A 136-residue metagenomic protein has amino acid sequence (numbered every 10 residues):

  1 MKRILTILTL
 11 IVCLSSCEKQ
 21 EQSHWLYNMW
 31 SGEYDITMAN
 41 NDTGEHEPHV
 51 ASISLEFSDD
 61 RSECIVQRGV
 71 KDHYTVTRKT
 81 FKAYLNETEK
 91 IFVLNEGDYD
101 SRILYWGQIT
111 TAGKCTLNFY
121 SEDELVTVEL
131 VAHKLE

Functional and structural regions predicted by a protein language model:
I4-L14: Sec-dependent N-terminal signal peptides
C17-E33: N-terminal helix-cap/turn-to-beta initiation motif at the start of protein domains
G32-A39, S62-G69, N118: Generic short beta-strand segments
D42-E87: N-terminal glycine/threonine-rich, aromatic-flanked beta-hairpin/loop signature
I65-G69, I91-G97, T116-E122: Short beta-strand segments that buttress and anchor functional surface loops
H73-Y84, T116-E136: Edge beta-strand at a domain terminus
E87-Q108: An anionic, turn-rich surface loop/hairpin at beta-sheet edges that serves as a generic interaction/coordination patch
Y105-S121: Low-complexity, intrinsically disordered Gly/Pro/Thr-rich segments
